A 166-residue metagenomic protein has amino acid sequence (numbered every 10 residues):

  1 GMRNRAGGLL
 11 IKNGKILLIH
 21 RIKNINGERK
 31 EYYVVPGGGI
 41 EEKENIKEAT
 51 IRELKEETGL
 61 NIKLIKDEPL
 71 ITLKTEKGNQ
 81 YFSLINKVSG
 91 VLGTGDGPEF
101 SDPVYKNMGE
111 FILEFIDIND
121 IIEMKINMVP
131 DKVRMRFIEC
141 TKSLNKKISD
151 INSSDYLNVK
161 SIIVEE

Functional and structural regions predicted by a protein language model:
G1-V34, I62-K63: N-terminal strand-loop-strand
G8, N24-I25, T72-K74, D102-K106: Short secondary-structure boundary/capping segments
I11-I16, N24-I25, E41, E76 (+1 more regions): Short, charged/polar surface micro-motifs in flexible loops or helix N-caps
G14, G38, R52, I116-N119: Structural detector for helix-capping/boundary residues
V34, N45, G78, F82: Amphipathic alpha-helical recognition patches that constitute DNA-binding helices
V35-E68: The catalytic Nudix box helix
L73-F100, V104, F111-I121, V129-L144: Active-site-adjacent beta-strand/loop module that shapes the phosphate/pyrophosphate-binding cleft
N127-E166: Charged phosphate-binding loop/patch that engages nucleotide di/tri-phosphates or the phosphate backbone of nucleic
